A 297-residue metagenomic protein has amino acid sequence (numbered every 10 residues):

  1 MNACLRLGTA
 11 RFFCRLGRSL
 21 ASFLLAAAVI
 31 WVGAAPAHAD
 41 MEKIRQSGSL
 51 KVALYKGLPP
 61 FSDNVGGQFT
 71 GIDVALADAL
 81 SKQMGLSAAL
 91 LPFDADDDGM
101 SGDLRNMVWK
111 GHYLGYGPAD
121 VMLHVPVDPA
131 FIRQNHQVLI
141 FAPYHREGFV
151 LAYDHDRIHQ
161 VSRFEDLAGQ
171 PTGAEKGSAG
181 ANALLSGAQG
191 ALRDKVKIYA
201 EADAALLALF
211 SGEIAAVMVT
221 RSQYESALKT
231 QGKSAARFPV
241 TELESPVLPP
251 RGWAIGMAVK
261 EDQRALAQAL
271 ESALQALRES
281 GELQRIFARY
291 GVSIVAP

Functional and structural regions predicted by a protein language model:
M1-L16: N-terminal secretory signal peptides that target proteins for export/translocation
G17-V32: Bacterial N-terminal signal peptides
E42-A119: Extracytoplasmic small-molecule ligand-binding "clamshell" domains of the periplasmic binding protein/Venus flytrap
K56, H145-V150, G232-E271, G291-P297: Periplasmic-binding protein-like
F69-Q83, V150-A200, S222: Bilobed "Venus flytrap"/periplasmic-binding protein-like clamshell domains and structurally analogous long
V74-Q83, H155-I158, E165, Q170-P171 (+1 more regions): Extended ligand-binding regions for polar small-molecule ligands
L90-E165: Acidic, polar ligand-binding/catalytic clefts
L123-Q134, A183-G187, F210-S211, A215-P249: A ligand-binding cleft/hinge motif common to bilobed small-molecule-binding domains
